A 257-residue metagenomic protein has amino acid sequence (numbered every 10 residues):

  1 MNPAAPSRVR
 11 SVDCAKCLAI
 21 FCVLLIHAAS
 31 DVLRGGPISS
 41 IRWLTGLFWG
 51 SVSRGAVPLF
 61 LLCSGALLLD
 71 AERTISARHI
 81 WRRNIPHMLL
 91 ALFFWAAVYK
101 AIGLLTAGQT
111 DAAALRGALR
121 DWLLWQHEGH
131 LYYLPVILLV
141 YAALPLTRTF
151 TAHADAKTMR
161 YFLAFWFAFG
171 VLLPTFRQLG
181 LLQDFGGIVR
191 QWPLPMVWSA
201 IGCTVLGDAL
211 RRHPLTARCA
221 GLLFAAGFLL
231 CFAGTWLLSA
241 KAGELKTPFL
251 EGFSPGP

Functional and structural regions predicted by a protein language model:
M1-L173: Membrane-cytosol interface segments of multi-pass membrane proteins, especially ER/Golgi lipid-handling enzymes
C14-C17, C22, C63, S199 (+3 more regions): Generic recognition of cysteine residues
V32-G36, L105, Q109, P174-D184 (+1 more regions): Juxtamembrane "helix-exit" motif on the non-cytosolic side of transmembrane helices
R42-L47, R120-D121, F185-P195, K246-G256: Non-cytosolic membrane-interface motifs at loop->transmembrane helix junctions
V57-D70, P135-R148, Q178-T216, P255-P257: Specific transmembrane alpha-helix
H153-Y161, L215-A225: Membrane-interfacial entry segments at the cytosolic side of transmembrane helices
A217-P257: Alpha-helical transmembrane segments and terminal signal-anchor/GPI-anchor hydrophobic tails, characterized by long
